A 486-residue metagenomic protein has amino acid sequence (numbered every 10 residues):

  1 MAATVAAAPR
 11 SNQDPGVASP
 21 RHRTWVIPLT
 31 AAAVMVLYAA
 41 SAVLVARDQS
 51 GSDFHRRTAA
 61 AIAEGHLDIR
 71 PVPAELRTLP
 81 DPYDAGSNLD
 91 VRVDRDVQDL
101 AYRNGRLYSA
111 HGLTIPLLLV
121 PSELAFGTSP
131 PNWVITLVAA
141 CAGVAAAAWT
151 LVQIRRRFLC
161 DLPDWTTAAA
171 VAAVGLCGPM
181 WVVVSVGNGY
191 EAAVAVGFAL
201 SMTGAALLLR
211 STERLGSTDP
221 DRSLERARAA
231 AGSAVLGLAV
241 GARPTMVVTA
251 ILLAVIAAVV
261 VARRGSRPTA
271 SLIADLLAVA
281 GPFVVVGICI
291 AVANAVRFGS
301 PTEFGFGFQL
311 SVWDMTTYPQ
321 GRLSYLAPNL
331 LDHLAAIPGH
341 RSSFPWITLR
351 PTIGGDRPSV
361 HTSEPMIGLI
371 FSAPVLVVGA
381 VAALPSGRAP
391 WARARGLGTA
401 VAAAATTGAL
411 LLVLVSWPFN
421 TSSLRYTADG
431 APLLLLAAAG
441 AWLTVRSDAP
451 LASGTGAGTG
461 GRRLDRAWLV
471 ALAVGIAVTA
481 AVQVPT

Functional and structural regions predicted by a protein language model:
A2-T486: Membrane-proximal envelope and lipid/glycan-remodeling enzymes
